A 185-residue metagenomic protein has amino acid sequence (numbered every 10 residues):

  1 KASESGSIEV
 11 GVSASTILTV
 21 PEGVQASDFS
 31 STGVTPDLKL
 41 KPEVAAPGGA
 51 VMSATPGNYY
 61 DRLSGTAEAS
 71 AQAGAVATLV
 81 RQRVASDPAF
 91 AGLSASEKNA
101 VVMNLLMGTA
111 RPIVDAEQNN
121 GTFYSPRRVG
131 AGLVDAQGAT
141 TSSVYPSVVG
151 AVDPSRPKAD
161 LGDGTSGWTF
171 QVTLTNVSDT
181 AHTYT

Functional and structural regions predicted by a protein language model:
K1-T185: Loop-rich non-cytosolic ectodomains and luminal regions
